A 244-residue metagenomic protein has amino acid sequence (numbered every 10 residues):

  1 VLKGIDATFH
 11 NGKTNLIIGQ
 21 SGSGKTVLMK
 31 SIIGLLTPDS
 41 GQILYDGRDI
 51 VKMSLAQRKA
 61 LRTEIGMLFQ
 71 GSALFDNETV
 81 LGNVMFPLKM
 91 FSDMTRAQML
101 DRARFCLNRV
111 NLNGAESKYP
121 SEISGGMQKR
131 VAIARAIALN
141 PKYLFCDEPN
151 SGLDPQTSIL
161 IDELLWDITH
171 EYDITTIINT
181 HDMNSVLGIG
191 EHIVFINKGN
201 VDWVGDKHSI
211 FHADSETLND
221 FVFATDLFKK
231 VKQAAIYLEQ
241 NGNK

Functional and structural regions predicted by a protein language model:
I33: Helix-to-loop junction immediately C-terminal to a conserved catalytic motif
G41-D49: Conserved ABC transporter NBD signature motif
D49, R96-G114: Conserved ABC ATPase "signature" region
Y119-I123, M127: Conserved ABC ATPase signature
A138-K142: A short, proline-enriched helix->beta-strand linker immediately N-terminal to the Walker B motif in ABC-type P-loop
L144-D147: Catalytic Walker B motif of ABC-type/P-loop ATPase nucleotide-binding domains
P155-T157: Helix N-cap at the start of a conserved alpha-helix in ABC-type nucleotide-binding domains
